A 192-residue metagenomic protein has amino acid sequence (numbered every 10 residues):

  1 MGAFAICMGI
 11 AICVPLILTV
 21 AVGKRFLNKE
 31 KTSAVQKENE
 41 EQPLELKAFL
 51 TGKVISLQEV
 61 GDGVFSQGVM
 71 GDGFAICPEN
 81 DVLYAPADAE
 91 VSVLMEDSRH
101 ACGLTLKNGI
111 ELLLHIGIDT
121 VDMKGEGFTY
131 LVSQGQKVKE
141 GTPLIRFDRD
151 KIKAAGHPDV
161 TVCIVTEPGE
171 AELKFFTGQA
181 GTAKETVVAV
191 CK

Functional and structural regions predicted by a protein language model:
M1-P43: Transmembrane alpha-helical segments and their short flanking loops that form helix-hairpins/helix-helix interfaces
Q42-L46, F74-S98: Short, glycine/small-residue-enriched coil/turn segments at secondary-structure junctions
A48, G52-V54, Y84-S92, V132-F147 (+1 more regions): Short, well-structured beta-strand-loop connectors
E59-V82: Short glycine/threonine/proline-enriched tight-turn/helix- or strand-capping micro-motif at secondary-structure
S66-Q67, G109-M123, P158-T166: Short, basic/aromatic beta-hairpin or loop at an interaction surface
V91-V121: Zn2+-dependent peptidoglycan hydrolase active-site motif and core
L114-K139, E172-A180: Short histidine-centered loop motifs in beta-beta connectors
T142-F175, G181, A189-C191: Conserved, short, structured surface segments that act as functional micro-motifs
